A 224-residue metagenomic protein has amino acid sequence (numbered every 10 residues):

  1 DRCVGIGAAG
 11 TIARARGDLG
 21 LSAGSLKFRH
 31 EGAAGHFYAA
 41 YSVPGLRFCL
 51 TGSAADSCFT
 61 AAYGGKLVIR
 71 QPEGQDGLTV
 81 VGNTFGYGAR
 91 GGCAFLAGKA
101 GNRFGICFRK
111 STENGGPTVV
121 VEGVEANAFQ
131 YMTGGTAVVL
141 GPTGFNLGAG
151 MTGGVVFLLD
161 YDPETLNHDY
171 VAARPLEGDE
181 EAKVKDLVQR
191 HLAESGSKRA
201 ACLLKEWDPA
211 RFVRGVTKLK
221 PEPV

Functional and structural regions predicted by a protein language model:
D1-V224: Long, distal/terminal scaffolding or interaction modules with repetitive or compositionally biased sequence
